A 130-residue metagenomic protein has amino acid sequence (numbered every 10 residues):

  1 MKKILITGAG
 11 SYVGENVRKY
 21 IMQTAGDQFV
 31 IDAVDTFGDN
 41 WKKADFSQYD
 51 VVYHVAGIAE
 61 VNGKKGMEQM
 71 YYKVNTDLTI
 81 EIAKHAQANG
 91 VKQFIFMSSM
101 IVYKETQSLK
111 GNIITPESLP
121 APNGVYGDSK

Functional and structural regions predicted by a protein language model:
K3-M22: N-terminal Rossmann NAD(P)H-binding glycine-rich loop of SDR-like oxidoreductase domains
T7, V51-V55, F96: Rossmann-fold scaffold of SDR-type NAD(P)-dependent oxidoreductases
T24-D32: A generic structural motif
D32-D39: Rossmann-fold cofactor-recognition segment
T36, G57, S99: Active-site loop/turn elements of alpha/beta-hydrolase fold enzymes, especially the short glycine-/histidine-rich
W41-D77, E81, H85-A88, V102-T106: NAD(P)H-binding glycine-rich loop region in Rossmannoid oxidoreductase-like domains and their noncatalytic homologs
N75, Y126, K130: Active-site YXXXK catalytic motif of short-chain dehydrogenase/reductase
I80-V125: Conserved Rossmann-fold NAD(P)-dependent oxidoreductase catalytic core, especially the SDR/UDP-sugar
